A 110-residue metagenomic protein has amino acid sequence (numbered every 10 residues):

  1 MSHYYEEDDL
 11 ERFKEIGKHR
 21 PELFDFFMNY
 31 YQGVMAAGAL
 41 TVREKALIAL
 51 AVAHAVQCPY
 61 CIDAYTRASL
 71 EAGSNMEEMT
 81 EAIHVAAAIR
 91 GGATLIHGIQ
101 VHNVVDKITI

Functional and structural regions predicted by a protein language model:
M1-R43, H97-I110: Acidic, glycine/proline-rich low-complexity segments that act as flexible tails and inter-domain linkers
R12, N29-Y30, A64-A68, A82: A general alpha-helix detector
E22-F24, A64-E78, H102: Iron-sulfur (Fe-S) cluster-binding segments and ferredoxin-like electron-carrier domains, especially [2Fe-2S]
F27, Y31, L47-H54, A82-I89 (+1 more regions): Short alpha-helical scaffolding segments that buttress acidic/His motifs in well-ordered protein cores
G33-A37, R67, E71, A88: General structural signal for alpha-helix termini and helix-helix connectors
C58-C61: Short cysteine clusters
G73-V85, T109-I110: Charge-rich, acidic-biased intrinsically disordered regions
G92: Substrate/cofactor-recognition hotspot
